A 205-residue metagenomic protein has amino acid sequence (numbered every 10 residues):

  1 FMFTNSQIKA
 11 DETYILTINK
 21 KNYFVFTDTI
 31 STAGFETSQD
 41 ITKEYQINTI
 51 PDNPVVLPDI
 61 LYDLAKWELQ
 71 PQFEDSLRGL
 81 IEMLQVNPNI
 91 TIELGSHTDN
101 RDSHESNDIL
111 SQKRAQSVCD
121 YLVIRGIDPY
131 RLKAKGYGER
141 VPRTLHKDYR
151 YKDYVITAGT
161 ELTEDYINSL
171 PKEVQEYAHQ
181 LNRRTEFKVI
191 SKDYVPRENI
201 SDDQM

Functional and structural regions predicted by a protein language model:
F1-T91, Y130, E176, Q180 (+1 more regions): Periplasmic peptidoglycan-binding/tethering modules of Gram-negative envelope proteins
L94: Conserved phosphate/oxyanion-binding catalytic-loop motifs
H97-M205: Periplasmic OmpA-like peptidoglycan-binding domain that tethers envelope proteins to the cell wall
